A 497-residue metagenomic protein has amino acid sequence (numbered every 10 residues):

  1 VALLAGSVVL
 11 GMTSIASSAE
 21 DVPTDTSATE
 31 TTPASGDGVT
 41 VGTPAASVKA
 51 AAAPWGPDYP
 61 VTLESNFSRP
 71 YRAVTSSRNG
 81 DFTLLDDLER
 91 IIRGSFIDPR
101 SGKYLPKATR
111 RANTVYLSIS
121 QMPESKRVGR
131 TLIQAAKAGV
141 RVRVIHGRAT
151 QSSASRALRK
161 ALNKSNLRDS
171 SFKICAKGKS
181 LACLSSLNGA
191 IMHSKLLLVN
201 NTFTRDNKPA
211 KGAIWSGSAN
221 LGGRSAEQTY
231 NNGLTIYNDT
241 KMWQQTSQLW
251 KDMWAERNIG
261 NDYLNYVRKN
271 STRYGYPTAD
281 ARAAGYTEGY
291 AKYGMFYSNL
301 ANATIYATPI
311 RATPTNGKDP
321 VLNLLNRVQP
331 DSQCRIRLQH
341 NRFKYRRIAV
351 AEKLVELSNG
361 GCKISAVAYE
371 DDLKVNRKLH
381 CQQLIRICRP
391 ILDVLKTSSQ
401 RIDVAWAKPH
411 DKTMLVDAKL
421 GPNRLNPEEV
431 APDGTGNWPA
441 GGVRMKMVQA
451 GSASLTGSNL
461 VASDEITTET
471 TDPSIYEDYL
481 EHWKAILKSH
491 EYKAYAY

Functional and structural regions predicted by a protein language model:
V1-D21: Secretory targeting and sorting signals
A5-G6, C183, Q400: A general structural-boundary detector
V8, T29-E30: Compositionally biased, intrinsically disordered low-complexity segments enriched for polar/charged residues
T13-S14, E20-P23, E30-R143, R148-R168 (+1 more regions): Charged, low-complexity intrinsically disordered terminal segments
A157-A161, S165-M192: Aromatic/His-enriched, Gly/Pro-containing loop or helix-boundary segments that lie immediately adjacent to catalytic
L196: Internal, well-ordered alpha/beta segment that forms a basic, Gly-enriched binding/recognition surface
